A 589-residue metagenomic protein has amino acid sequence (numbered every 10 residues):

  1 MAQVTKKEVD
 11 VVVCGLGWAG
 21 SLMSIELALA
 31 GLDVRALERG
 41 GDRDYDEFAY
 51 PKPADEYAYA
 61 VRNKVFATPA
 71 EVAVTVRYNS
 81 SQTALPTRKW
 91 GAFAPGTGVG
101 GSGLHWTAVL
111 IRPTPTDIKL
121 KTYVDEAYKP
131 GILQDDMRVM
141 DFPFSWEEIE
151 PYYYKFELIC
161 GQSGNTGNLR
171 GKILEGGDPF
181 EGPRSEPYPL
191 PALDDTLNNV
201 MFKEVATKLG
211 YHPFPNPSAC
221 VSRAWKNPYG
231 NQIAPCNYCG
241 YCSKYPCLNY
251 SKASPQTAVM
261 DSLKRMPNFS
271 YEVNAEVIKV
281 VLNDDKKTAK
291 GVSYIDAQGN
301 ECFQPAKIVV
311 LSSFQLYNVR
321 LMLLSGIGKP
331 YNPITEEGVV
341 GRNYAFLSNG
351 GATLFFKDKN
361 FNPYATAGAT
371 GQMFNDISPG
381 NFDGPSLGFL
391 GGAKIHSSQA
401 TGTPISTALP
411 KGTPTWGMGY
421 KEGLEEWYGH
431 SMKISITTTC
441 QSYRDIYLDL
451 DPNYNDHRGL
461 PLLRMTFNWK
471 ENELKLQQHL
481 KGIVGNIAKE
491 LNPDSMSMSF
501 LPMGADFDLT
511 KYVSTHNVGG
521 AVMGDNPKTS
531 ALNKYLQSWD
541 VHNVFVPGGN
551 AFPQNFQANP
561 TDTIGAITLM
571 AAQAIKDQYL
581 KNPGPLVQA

Functional and structural regions predicted by a protein language model:
T5-A19: Beta1/beta-strand and adjacent pyrophosphate-binding region of the FAD-binding site in flavoprotein oxidoreductases
E26-L29, D33, G40-E56, M266 (+7 more regions): Glycine-rich loop(s) and the adjacent beta-strand/alpha-helix scaffold that form part
G41-F66, G96-A108: Conserved N-terminal glycine-rich FAD pyrophosphate-binding loop of Rossmann-like flavoproteins
Y45-A49, T107-V109, T116-K121, W225-N227 (+1 more regions): Short, solvent-exposed loop/turn and secondary-structure capping segments
Y45-F48, S163-R184, D494-A505, K581-A589: Short, glycine/acidic-rich hinge or "gate" loops at secondary-structure transitions that mediate conformational
A60-R62, T68, V72-V74, L85-A92 (+3 more regions): Conserved redox-cofactor binding core of oxidoreductases
Y78-P95, V99-S102, W106, L110-E126 (+8 more regions): FAD cofactor-binding and catalytic pocket of flavoenzymes
N216-A219, Y238-C239, I278-N283, G429-C440 (+3 more regions): A glycine-rich dinucleotide-binding beta-alpha-beta segment and adjacent secondary-structure elements that constitute
